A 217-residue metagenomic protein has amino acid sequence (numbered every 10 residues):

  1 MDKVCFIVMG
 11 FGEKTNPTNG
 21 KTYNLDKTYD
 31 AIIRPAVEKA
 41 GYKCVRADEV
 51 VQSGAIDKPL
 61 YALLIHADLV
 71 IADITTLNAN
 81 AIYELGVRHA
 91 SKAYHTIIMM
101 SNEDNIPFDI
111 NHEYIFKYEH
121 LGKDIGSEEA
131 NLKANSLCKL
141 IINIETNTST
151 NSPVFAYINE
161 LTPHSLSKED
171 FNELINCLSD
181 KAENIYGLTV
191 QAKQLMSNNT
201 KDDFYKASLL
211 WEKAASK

Functional and structural regions predicted by a protein language model:
M1-S53, L63-A67: Conserved N-terminal substructure of TIR/SEFIR domains
N16-P17, S149-P153, T200: Serine-centered coil/turn micro-motif
V37, H89, A214-A215: A generic structural signal for well-ordered alpha-helical segments
V50-I56, A79-A81: Short acidic loop-to-helix transition motifs that present clustered carboxylates
Y61, I74-N143: Cross-kingdom TIR/SEFIR domain
Y114-V190: C-terminal interaction surface of TIR/SEFIR-family domains
N176-K217: Alpha-helical segment of the N-proximal tetratricopeptide repeat
